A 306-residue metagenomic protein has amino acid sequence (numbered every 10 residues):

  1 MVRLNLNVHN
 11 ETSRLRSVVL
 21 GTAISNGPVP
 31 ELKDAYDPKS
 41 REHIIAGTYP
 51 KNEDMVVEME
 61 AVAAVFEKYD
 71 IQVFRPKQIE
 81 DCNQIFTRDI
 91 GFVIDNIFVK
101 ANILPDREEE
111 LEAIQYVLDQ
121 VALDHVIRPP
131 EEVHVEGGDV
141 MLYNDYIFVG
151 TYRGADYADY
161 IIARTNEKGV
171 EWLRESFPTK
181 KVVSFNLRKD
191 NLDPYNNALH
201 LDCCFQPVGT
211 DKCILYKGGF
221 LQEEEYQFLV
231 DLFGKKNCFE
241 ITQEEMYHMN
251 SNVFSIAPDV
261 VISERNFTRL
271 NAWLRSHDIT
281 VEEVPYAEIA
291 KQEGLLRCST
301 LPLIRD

Functional and structural regions predicted by a protein language model:
M1-D306: The feature marks the mature, well-folded catalytic cores of soluble enzymes
